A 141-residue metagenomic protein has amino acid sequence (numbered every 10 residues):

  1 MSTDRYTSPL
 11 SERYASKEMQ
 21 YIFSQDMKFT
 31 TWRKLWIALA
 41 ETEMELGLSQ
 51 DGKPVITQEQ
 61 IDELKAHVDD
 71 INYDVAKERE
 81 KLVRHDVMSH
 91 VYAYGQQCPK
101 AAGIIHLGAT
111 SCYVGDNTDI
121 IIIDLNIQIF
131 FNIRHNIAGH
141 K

Functional and structural regions predicted by a protein language model:
M1-K141: A helix-coil-helix interface module used to build multimeric assemblies and to scaffold catalytic/cofactor sites
